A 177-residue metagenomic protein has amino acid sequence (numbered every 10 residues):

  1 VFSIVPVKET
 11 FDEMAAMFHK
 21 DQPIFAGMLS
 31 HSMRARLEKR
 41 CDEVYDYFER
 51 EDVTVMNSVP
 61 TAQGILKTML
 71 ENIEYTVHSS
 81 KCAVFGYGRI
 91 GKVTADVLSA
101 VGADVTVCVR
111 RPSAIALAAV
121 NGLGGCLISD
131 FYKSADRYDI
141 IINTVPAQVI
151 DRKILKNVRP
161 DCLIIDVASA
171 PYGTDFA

Functional and structural regions predicted by a protein language model:
I4-D21, A118-A177: Rossmann-like adenosine-cofactor binding region
A15-M17, N72-V77: Glycine-rich helix-loop-beta junction characteristic of Rossmann-like nucleotide cofactor-binding loops
P23, E43, K81, A103-D104: Residues at the starts of beta-strands that form the adenosine-phosphate
P23, M28-E49, V167-A177: Rossmann-fold NAD(P)-binding glycine/threonine-rich loop
E51-L70: A glycine-rich, Thr/Ser-enriched phosphate-binding loop motif common to dinucleotide/cofactor-binding enzymes
H78-S99: Glycine-rich adenosine-cofactor-binding loop
I90, S113-A114, A170: Conserved Rossmann-like nucleotide-cofactor binding loop
V101-N121: NAD(P)-binding Rossmann-fold cofactor-contacting core
